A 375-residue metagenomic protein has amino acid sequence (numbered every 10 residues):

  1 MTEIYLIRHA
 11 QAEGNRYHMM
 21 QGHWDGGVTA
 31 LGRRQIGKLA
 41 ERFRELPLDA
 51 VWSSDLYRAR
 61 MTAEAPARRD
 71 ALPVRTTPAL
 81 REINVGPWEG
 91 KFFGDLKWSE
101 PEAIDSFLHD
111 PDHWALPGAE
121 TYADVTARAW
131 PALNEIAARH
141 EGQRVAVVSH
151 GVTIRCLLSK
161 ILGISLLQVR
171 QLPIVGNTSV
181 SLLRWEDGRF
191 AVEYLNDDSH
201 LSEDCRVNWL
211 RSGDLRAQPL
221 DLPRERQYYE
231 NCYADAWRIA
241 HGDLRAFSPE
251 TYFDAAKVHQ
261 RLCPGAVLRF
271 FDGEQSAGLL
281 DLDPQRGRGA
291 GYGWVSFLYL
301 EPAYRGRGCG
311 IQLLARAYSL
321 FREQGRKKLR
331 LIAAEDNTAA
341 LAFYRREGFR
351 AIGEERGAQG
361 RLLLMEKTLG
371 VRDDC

Functional and structural regions predicted by a protein language model:
T2, P87-D95, Q143, K160-E225 (+1 more regions): Acidic, low-complexity terminal tails and accessory targeting/binding regions of phosphate-metabolizing enzymes
I7-L72, T76: Active-site-proximal alpha-helix that buttresses catalytic centers in soluble enzyme cores
L31, Y304, G308-R316: Conserved acetyl-CoA pyrophosphate-binding loop and the N-cap/start of the following alpha-helix in GNAT-like
D70-R128, Y194-N196: Phosphate-handling substructures
A79, L298-R305, A333-A334: A short, internal acetyl-CoA/4′-phosphopantetheine-binding micro-motif in the GNAT/acyltransferase core
Y229-P302, L314-R316, L320, L369-R372: Acetyl-CoA-dependent GNAT
F321-I332: Conserved GNAT acetyl-CoA-binding A-motif
R330-A333, R345, R350-L364: Conserved catalytic-core motifs of GNAT/GCN5-like acyltransferases
